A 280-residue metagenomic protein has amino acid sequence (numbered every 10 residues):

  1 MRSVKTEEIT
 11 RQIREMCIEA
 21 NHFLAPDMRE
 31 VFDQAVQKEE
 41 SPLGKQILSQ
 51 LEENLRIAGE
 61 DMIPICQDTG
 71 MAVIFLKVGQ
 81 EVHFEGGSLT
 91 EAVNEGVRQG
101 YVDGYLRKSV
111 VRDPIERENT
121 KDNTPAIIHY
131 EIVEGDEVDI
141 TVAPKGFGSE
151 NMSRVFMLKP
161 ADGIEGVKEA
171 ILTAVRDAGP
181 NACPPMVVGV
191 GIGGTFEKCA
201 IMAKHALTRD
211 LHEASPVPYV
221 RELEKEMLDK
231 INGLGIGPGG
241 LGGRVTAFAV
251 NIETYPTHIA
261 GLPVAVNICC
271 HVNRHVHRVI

Functional and structural regions predicted by a protein language model:
M1-I280: Non-transmembrane, aqueous-exposed alpha-helical and coiled segments at domain scale
